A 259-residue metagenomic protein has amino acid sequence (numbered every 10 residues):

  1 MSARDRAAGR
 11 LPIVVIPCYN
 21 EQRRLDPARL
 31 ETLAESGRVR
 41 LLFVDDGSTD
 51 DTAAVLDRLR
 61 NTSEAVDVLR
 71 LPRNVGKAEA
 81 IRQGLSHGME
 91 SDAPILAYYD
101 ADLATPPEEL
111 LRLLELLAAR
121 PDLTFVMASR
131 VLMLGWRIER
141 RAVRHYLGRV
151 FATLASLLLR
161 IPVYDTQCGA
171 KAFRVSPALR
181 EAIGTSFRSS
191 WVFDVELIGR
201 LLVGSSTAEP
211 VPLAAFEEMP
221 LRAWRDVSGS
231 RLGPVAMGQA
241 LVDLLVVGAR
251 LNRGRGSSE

Functional and structural regions predicted by a protein language model:
M1-P12, G184-E259: Hydrophobic helical membrane-anchoring modules
R4, A34, R60-S63, H87-I95 (+2 more regions): Alpha-helix termini
I16, R38-S48, L69-L71: Short beta-strand/loop segment that forms part of the nucleotide-sugar
N20-E35: Short, well-formed alpha-helical segments that are part of the catalytic scaffolds of diverse glycosyltransferases
R23-P27, D50-L59: Acidic helix N-cap motif at the loop->helix transition within catalytic regions of sugar-transfer enzymes
D45-A54, L103: A conserved acidic beta->alpha catalytic loop
D67, L71-R73, K77-E90, I95 (+2 more regions): Acceptor/aglycone-binding surface of glycosyltransferases and processive sugar-polymer synthases
